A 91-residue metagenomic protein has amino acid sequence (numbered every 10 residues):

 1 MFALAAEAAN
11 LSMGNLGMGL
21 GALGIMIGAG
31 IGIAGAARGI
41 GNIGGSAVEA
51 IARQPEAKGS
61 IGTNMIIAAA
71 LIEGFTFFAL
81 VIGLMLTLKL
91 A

Functional and structural regions predicted by a protein language model:
M1-G17: Short, strongly hydrophobic alpha-helical membrane anchors
M18-I43: Short alpha-helical packing/oligomerization segments
G30, A50-I51, N64, A70: Amphipathic alpha-helical segments that mediate coupling or scaffolding at interfaces
A37-E56: Juxtamembrane helix-loop transition segments at the membrane interface in multi-pass membrane proteins
E56-I67: Membrane-interface alpha-helices at helix entry/exit sites of multi-pass transporters
I67-A79: Membrane-embedded alpha-helical segments of transport systems, primarily multispan ion/solute transporters
G83-A91: Juxtamembrane boundary at the C-terminal end of a transmembrane helix
